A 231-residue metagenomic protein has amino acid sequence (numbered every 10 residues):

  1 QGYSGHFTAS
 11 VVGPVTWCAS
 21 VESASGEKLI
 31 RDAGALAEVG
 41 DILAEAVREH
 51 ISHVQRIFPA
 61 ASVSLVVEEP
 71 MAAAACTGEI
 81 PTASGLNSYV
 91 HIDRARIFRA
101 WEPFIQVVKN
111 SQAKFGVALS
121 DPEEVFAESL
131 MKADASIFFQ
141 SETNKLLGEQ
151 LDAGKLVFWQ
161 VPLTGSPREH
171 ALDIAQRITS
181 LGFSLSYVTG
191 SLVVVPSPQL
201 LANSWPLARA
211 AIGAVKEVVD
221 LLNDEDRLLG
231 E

Functional and structural regions predicted by a protein language model:
Q1-G2, A35-P59, A100, L172-S186 (+1 more regions): An active-site-proximal structural segment forming one wall of the substrate-binding cleft that immediately precedes
Q1-H53, C76-R96: Active-site-proximal, glycine-rich beta->alpha crossover segments in alpha/beta enzymes that shape flexible
G5-G13, V63-E68, A113-L119, D134-Q140 (+2 more regions): Hydrophobic faces of well-ordered beta-strands that scaffold small-molecule active sites in alpha/beta enzyme cores
G13-W17, A61, E68-A74, S120-F126 (+1 more regions): Short, internal active-site loops enriched in acidic
V21-E22, A75-T82, D121-K132, L147 (+1 more regions): Distinct, well-ordered alpha-helical segments
A44-A46, H50-V54, F58-A118: Loop-centered beta-sheet repeat module
Y89-R99, Q106-E128, K132-L146, L156-L163: Catalytic beta/alpha-barrel core
D134-L229: Catalytic-face loop-and-helix region of soluble metabolic enzyme cores
